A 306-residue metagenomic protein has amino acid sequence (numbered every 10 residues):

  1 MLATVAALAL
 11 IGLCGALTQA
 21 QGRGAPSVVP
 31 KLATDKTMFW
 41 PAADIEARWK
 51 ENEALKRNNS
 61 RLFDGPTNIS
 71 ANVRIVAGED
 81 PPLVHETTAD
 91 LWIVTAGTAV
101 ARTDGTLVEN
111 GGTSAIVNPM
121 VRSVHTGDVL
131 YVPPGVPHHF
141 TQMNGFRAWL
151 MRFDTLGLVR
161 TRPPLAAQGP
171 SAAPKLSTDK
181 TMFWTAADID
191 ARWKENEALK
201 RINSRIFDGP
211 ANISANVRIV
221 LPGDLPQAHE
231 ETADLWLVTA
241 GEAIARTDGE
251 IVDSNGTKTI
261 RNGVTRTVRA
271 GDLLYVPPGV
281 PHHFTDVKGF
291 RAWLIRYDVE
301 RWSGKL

Functional and structural regions predicted by a protein language model:
A3-A16: Bacterial N-terminal signal peptides
T18-P82, V159-P226: A short, N-terminal "cap"/entry segment at the start of jelly-roll beta-barrel domains of the cupin/DSBH fold
P81-E86, T141-Q142, L225-E230, T285-D286: Short histidine-centered beta-strand/loop micro-motifs that create catalytic or ligand/metal-coordination sites
E86-A101, G105, E230-A245, G249-E250: Short, conserved beta-strand element in jelly-roll/cupin
D90-I93, V121-R122, V129-L130, A233-L237 (+2 more regions): His/acidic/aromatic-lined binding-pocket segments of jelly-roll/cupin-type domains and related regulatory beta-sandwich
G105-T126, G249-A270: An anionic, turn-rich surface loop/hairpin at beta-sheet edges that serves as a generic interaction/coordination patch
S123-N144, T267-K288: Conserved metal-binding segment of the jelly-roll/cupin
N144-T161, K288-G304: A short hydrophobic beta-strand segment most commonly corresponding to one strand of the jelly-roll/cupin
